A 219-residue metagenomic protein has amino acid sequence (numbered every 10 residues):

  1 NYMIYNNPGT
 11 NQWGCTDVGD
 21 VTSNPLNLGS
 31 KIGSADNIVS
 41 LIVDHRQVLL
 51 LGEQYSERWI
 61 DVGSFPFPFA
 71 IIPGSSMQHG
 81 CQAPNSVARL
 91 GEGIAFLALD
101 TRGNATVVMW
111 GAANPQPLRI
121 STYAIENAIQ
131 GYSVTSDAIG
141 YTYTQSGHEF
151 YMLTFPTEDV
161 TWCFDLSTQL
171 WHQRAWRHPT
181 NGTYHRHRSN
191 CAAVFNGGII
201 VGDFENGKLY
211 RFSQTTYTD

Functional and structural regions predicted by a protein language model:
N1, P25-G29: Asp-box/WD-like beta-propeller blade repeats and closely related beta-sheet repeat scaffolds
N1-Y2, S34-D219: Beta-sheet-dominated scaffold domains
N7-V21, R58-S64: Blade/loop signatures of beta-propeller domains
G9, C15-T16, P25, T122 (+1 more regions): Generic N-terminal initiation segments characterized by hydrophobic and/or small/turn-forming residues
